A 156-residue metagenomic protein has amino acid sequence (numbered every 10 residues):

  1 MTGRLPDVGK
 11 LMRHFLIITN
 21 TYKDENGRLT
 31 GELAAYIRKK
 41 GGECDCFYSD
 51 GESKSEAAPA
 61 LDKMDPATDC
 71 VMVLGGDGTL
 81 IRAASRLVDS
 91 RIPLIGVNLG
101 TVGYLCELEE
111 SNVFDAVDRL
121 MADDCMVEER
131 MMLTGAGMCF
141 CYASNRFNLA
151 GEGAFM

Functional and structural regions predicted by a protein language model:
G3-C70, S111-M126, M138-C141: ATP/NTP phosphate-donor binding region
Y22, D77-T79, V102: Short glycine-rich anion-binding loops that position phosphate/pyrophosphate groups of nucleotides and phosphorylated
N26, G78-A84: Short glycine/serine/threonine-rich phosphate/pyrophosphate-binding segments that cradle anionic phosphate groups
L29-G31, A84-L87, E107-L108: Short amphipathic alpha-helical segments
S49-G51, D77, L99-G100: Short, ordered loop/turn segments at secondary-structure junctions
R82, R86-G100, Y104: Gly/Ser-rich helix-loop-strand patches that form or flank binding pockets for ribonucleotide-derived cofactors
Y104-M156: Catalytic core of DAGKc-family lipid kinases
